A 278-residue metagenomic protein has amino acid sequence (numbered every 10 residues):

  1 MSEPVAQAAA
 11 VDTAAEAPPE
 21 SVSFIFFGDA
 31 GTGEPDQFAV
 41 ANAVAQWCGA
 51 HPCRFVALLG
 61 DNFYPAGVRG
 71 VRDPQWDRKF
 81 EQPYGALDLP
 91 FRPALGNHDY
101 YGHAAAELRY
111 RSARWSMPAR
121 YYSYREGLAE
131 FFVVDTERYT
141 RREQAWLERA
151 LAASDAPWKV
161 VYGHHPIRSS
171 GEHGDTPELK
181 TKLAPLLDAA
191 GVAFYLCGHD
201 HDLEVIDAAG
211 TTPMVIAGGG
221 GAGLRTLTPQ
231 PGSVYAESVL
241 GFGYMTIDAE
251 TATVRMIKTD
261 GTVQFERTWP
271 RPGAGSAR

Functional and structural regions predicted by a protein language model:
S2-Q75, E137, R142, R149 (+1 more regions): N-terminal active-site segment of His-dependent metallophosphoesterases
P18, A45, Y64-K159, H173-F194 (+2 more regions): Extended active-site neighborhood of metal-dependent phosphoesterases/phosphodiesterases
F24-F26, V56-L58, P93-A94, V161 (+1 more regions): Residue-level marker for buried hydrophobic side chains located in beta-strands that build the well-ordered beta-sheet
I25, F132, W158-V160, V254-M256: Residue-level detection of beta-strand scaffold positions
F26, L58, R125-E126, A208 (+2 more regions): Generic beta-strand structural signal
S238-R278: A short C-terminal boundary segment appended to hydrolase-like catalytic domains
